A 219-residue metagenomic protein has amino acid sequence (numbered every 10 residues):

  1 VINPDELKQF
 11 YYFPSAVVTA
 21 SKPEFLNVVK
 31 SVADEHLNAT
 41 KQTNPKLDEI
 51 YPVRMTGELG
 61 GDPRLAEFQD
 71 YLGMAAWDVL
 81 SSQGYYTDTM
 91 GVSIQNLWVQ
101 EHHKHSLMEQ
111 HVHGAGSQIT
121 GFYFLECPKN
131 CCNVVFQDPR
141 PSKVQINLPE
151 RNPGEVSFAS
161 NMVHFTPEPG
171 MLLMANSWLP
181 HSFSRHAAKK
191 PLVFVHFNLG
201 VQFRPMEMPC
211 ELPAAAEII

Functional and structural regions predicted by a protein language model:
V1-D88, L107, P213-A215: Non-heme Fe(II)/2-oxoglutarate
P14-V17, Q118, L192: Short hydrophobic/aromatic beta-strand or adjacent loop that forms the aromatic wall/cage of a ligand/substrate-binding
S21-P23, F124-E126, N198-Q202: Solvent-exposed residues in well-ordered beta-strands and their adjoining turns, especially edge/terminal strands
Y86-L97: A short coil-to-beta-strand element that immediately follows conserved catalytic motifs
T89-G91, H113-S117, K189-P191: A generic structural micro-feature
L97-V99, G121-Y123, V195-L199: A structural signal for short, well-ordered beta-strand segments
E101-L172, P205-C210: Catalytic core of non-heme Fe(II) oxygenases with the double-stranded beta-helix
E155-I219: Catalytic core of Fe(II)/2-oxoglutarate
